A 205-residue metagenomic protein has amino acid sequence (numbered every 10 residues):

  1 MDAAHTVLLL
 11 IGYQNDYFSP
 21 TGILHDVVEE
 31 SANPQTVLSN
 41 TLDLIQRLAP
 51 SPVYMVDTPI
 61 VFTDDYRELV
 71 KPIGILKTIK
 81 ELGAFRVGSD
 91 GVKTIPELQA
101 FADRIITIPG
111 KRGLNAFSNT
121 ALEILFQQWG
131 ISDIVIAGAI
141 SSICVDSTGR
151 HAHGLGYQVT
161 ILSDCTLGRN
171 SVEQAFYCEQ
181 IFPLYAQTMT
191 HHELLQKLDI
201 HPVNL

Functional and structural regions predicted by a protein language model:
M1-V7, Y17, R47-S51, Y66-E68 (+1 more regions): Active-site-adjacent betaalpha module
Y13, I60, D164: Active-site loop/turn elements of alpha/beta-hydrolase fold enzymes, especially the short glycine-/histidine-rich
D16-E30: Glycine-rich N-terminal loop/short-helix segment of MobA-like nucleotidyltransferase
V27-S39, I79-S89: A short acidic, glycine-rich active-site loop that binds or catalyzes chemistry on phosphate/adenosine moieties
T36-Y54: A short, N-terminal amphipathic alpha-helix
D57-D65: Catalytic-core segment of enzymes that process non-peptidic bonds
